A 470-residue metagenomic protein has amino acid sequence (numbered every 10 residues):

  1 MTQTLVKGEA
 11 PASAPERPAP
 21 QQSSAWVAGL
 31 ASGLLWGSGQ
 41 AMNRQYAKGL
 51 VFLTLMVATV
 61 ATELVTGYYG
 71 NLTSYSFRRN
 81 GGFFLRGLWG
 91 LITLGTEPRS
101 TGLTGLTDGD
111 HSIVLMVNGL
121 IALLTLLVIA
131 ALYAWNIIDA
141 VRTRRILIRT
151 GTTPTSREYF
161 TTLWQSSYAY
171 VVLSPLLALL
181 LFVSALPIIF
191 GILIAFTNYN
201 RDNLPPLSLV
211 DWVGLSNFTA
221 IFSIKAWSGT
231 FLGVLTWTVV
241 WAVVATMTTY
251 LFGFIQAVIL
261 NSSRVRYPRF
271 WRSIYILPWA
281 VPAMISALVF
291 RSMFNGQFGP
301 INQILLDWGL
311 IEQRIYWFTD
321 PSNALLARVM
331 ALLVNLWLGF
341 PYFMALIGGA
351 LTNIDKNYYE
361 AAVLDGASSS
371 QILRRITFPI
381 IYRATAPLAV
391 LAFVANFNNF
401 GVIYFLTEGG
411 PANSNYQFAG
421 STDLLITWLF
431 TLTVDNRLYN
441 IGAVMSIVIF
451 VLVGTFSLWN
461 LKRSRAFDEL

Functional and structural regions predicted by a protein language model:
M1-T2, N80, Q313-R314: Generic structural motif recognizing short loop/turn segments at the entrances and edges of beta-strands
Q3-Q22, W26-A28, L34-A41, Y46-G49 (+4 more regions): N-terminal signal-anchor/first transmembrane alpha helix
V6, S24, S76, G82 (+8 more regions): Serine/threonine-rich low-complexity intrinsically disordered regions
A25-V27, S32, G37, T125 (+6 more regions): Generic detector of short alpha-helix boundary/capping microenvironments and adjacent low-complexity segments
G49-G90, Y199-R201: Membrane-helix exit/juxtamembrane interface segments
Y68-L72, Y168-L470: A structural signal for multi-pass alpha-helical bundles of membrane permease subunits that mediate small-molecule
S76-R78, W89, T96, T101 (+3 more regions): Helix-loop-helix
N80-L85, L91-T125, S223-T236, A324 (+1 more regions): Membrane-interface segments at the starts/ends of alpha-helical transmembrane spans
